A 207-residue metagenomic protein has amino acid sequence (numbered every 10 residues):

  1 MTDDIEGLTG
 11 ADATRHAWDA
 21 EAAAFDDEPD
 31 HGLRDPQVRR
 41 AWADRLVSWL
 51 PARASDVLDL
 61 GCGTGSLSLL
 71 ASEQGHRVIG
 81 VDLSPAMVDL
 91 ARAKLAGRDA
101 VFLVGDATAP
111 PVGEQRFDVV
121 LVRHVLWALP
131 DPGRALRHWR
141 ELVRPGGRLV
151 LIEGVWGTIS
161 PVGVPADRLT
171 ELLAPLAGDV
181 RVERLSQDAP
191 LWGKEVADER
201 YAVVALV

Functional and structural regions predicted by a protein language model:
M1-A52, T158, S186: Conserved class I S-adenosyl-L-methionine
T9-A13, P29-H31, R148-V203: C-terminal alpha-helical "lid/dimerization" subdomain adjacent to the S-adenosyl-L-methionine
A54-D56, Q115: Nucleotide donor/acceptor-binding cores
D56-A109: Class I SAM-dependent methyltransferase SAM/SAH-binding core
T108-V119: A short acidic, Gly/Pro-enriched loop at the edge of an enzyme's catalytic core that lines a small-molecule cofactor
V119-P132: A short SAM/SAH-binding and catalytic strip from SAM-dependent methyltransferases
G133-P145: A short glycine-rich, Lys/Arg-flanked "PGG" loop and its adjoining helix->strand segment in the class I
